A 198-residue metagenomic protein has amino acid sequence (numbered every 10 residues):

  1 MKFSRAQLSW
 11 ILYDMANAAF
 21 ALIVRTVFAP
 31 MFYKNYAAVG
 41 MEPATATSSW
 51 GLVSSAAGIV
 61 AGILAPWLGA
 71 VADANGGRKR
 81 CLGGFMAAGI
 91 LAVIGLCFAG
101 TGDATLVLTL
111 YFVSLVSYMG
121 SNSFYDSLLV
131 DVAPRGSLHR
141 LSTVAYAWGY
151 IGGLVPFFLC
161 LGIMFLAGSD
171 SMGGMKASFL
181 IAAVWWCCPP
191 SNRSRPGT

Functional and structural regions predicted by a protein language model:
M1-G58, T105: Helix-loop boundary and gating motifs at the non-cytosolic
S55-P66, L154: Residue-level signature of mid-helix packing/kink "hotspots" within the transmembrane helices of 12-pass Major
A61-G77: Helix-to-loop junctions at the C-terminal end of transmembrane segments in multipass secondary transporters
A72-A88: Cytoplasmic membrane-interface "Motif A"-like loop-to-helix N-cap segments of 12-TM Major Facilitator Superfamily
M86-F124: Hydrophobic core of transmembrane alpha-helices in multi-pass small-molecule transporters, especially MFS/SLC-type
L110-A147: Cytoplasmic helix-loop-helix junction between adjacent transmembrane helices in 12-TM secondary transporters
R140-M164: Glycine-rich segments within core transmembrane alpha-helices of 12-TM secondary carriers
P156-S169, A183-T198: C-terminal membrane-cytosol helix-exit motif in multi-pass small-molecule transporters
